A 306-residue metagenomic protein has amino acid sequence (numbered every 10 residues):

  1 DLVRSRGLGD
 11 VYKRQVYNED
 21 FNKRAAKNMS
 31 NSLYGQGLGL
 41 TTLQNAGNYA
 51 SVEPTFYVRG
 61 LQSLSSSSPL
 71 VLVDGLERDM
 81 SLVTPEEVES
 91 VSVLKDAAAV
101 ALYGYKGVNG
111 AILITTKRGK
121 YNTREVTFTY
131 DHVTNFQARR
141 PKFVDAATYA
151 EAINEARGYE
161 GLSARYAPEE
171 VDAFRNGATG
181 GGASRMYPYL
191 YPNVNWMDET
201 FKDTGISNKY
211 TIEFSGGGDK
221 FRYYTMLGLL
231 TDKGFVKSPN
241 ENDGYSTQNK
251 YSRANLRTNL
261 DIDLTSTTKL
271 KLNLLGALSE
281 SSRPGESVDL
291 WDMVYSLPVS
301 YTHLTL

Functional and structural regions predicted by a protein language model:
D1, G7-Q15, V299, H303-L306: Residue-level detector of conserved catalytic or cofactor/ligand-binding positions in enzyme active sites
S5-R257, K269-K271: Short, small/polar-rich motifs associated with maturation and membrane association, primarily at protein termini
Y224, R257, D261-P284, V288-V294 (+1 more regions): Face-selective signature of the C-terminal outer-membrane beta-barrel domain
